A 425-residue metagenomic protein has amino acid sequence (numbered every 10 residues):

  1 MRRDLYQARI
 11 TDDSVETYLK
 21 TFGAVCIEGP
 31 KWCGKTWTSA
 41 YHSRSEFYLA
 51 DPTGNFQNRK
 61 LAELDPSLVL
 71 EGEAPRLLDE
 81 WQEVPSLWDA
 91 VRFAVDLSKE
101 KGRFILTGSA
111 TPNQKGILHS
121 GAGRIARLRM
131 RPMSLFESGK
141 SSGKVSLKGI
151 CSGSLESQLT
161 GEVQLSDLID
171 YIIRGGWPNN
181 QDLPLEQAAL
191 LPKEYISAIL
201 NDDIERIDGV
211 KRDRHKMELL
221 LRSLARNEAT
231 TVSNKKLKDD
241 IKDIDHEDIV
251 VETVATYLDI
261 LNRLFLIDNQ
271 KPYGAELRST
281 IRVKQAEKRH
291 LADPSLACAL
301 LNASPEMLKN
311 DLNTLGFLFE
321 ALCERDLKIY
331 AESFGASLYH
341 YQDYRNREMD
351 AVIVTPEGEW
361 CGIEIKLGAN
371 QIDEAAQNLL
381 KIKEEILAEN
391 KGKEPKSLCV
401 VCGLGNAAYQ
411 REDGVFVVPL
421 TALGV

Functional and structural regions predicted by a protein language model:
M1-E16: N-terminal pre-Walker A segment at the start of P-loop NTPase domains
K35: Conserved lysine of the Walker
T38: Hydrophobic positions on the alpha1 helix immediately C-terminal to the Walker A/P-loop
E46-P75: Short glycine-rich substrate-engagement loop in P-loop NTPases that contacts/grips substrate
W88-A110: Conserved catalytic/switch belt of AAA+ P-loop NTPases
K115-T230: Interdomain motor-coupling "hinge/lid" segment immediately C-terminal to the ATP-binding subdomain of NTP-driven enzymes
L185-E359: Accessory nucleic acid-recognition modules appended to NTPase machines
G403-V425: Domain-level recognition of nuclease-like catalytic cores that cleave nucleotide substrates
